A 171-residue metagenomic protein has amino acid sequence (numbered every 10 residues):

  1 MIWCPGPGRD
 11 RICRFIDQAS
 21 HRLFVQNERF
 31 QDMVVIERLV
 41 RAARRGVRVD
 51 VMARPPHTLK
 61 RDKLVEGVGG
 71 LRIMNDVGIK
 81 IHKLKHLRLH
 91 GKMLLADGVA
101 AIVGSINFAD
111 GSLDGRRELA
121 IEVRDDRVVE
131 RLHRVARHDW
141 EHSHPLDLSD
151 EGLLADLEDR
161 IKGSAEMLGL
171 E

Functional and structural regions predicted by a protein language model:
P5-R9, R14, R22-E171: PLD/PLD-like phosphodiesterase catalytic module centered on the HKD motif
A19: An anion/phosphate-binding loop that grips the pyrophosphate of nucleotide cofactors and donors
